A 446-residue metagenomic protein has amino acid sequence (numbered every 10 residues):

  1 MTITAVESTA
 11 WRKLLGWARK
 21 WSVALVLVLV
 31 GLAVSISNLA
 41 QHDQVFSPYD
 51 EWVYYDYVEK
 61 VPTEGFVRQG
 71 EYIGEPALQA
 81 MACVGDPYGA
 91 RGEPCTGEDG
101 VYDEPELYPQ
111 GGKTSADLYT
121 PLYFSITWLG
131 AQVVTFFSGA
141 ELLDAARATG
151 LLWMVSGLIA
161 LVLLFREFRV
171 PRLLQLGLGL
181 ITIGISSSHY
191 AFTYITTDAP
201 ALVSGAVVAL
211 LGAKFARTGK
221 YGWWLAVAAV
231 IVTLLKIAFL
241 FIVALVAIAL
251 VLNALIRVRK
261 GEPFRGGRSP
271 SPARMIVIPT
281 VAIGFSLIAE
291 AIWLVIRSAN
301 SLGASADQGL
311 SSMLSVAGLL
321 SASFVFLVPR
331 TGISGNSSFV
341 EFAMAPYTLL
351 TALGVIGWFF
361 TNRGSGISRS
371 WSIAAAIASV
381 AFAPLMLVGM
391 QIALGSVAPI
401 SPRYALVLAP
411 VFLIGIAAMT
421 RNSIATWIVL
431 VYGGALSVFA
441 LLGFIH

Functional and structural regions predicted by a protein language model:
M1-S37, F46, W52, P270-A282 (+1 more regions): Start-transfer (signal-anchor) and selected internal transmembrane alpha helices of multi-pass inner/ER membrane
E7, K214-R217, I242-G284: Perimembrane helix-loop-helix junctions
T63-D144: Interfacial juxtamembrane loops and adjacent helix segments that form the catalytic/substrate-binding surfaces
F137-A140, D144, L161-G184: Transmembrane-helix signature of polytopic, membrane-embedded enzymes that assemble or transfer cell-envelope glycans
Y190-A201: Short acidic/glycine- and proline-prone juxtamembrane loop motifs at membrane-interface regions of multi-pass membrane
V208-W224: Membrane-interface transmembrane helices that cradle and orient dolichyl/undecaprenyl
Y221-I237, F241-I248: Membrane-interface alpha helices of multi-pass inner-membrane proteins
G266-P272, I276, E290-G364: Membrane-lumen/periplasm interface segments of multi-pass, membrane-embedded glycan/lipid transferases
